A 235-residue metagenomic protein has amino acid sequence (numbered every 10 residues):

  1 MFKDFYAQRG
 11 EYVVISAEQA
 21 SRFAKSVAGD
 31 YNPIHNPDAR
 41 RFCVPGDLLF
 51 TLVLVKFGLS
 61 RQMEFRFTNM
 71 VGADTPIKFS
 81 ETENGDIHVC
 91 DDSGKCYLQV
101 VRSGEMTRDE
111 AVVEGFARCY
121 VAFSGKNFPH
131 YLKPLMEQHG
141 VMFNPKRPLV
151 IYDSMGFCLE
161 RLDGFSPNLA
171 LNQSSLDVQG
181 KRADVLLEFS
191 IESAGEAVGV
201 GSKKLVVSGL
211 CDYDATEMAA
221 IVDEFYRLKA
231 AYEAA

Functional and structural regions predicted by a protein language model:
M1-A24, N69-A73, T82-N168, L176-A235: HotDog/MaoC-like acyl-thioester-processing domains
K3-R61: N-terminal ordered "arm"
P33, P37, P45, P76 (+2 more regions): Proline-rich intrinsically disordered, low-complexity coils
V44-I87: Extended, compositionally biased flexible segments
L171: Active-site bordering "gate/hinge" segments that shape substrate access to catalytic or cofactor-binding pockets
